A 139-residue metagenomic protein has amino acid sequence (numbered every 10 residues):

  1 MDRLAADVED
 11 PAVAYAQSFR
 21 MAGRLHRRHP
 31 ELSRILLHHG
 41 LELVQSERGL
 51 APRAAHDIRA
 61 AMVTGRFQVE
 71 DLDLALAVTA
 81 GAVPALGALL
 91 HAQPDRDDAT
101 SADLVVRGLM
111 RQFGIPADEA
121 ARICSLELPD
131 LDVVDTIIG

Functional and structural regions predicted by a protein language model:
M1-I35, H39-E42, A51-R53, A102 (+1 more regions): Hydrophobic alpha-helical connector segments
R3-V8, L86-Q93: Secondary-structure edge/capping motif, primarily at the C-terminal ends of alpha-helices and the immediately following
A12-Q17, Q45-G49, V63-A80, D95-L104: All-alpha amphipathic helical-bundle segments outside canonical DNA-binding/catalytic cores that form hydrophobic
M21, I35-H39, V78, A82 (+1 more regions): Short acidic/histidine-centered micro-motifs embedded in hydrophobic/aromatic stretches that mark compact functional
L25, H29, T64, A82-L89 (+1 more regions): Phosphate/oxyanion-binding loops and surfaces in catalytic or ligand/nucleic-acid-binding neighborhoods
S33-L37, E70, E119-I123: Short, hydrophobic secondary-structure boundary micro-motifs
H56-R59, V63, A92-G139: C-terminal peripheral helix-coil segments that are non-catalytic and often amphipathic
